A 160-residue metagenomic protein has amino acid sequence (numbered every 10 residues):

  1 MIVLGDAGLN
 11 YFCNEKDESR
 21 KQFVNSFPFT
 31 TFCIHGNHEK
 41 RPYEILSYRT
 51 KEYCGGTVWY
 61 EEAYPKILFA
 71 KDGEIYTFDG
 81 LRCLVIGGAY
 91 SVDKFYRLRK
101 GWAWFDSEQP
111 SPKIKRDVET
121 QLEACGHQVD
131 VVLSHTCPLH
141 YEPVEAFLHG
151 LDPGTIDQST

Functional and structural regions predicted by a protein language model:
M1-F78: Core catalytic region of metal-dependent phosphoesterases/phosphodiesterases, especially metallo-beta-lactamase-like
D79-S159: Active-site-proximal loop/helix segment associated with metal-binding centers of metalloenzymes
